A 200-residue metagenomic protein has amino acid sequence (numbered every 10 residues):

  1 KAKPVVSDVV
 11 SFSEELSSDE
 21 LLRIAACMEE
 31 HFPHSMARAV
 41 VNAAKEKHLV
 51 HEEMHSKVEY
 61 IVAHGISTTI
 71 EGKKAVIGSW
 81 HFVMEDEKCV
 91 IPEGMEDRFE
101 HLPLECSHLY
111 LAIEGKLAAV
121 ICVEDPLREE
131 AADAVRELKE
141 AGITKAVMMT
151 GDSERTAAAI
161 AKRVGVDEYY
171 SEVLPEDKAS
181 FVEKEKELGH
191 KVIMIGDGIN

Functional and structural regions predicted by a protein language model:
K1-N200: Cytosolic catalytic headpiece
